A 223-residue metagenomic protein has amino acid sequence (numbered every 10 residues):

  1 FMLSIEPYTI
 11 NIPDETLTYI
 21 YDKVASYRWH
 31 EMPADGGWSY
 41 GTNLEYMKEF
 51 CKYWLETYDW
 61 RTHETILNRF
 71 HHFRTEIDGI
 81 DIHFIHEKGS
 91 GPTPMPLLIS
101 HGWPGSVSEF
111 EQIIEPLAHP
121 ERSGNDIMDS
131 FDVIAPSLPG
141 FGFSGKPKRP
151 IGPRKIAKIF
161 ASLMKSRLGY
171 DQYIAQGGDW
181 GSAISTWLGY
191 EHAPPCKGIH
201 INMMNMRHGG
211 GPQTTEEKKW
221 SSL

Functional and structural regions predicted by a protein language model:
F1-M2, L223: Accessible peptide chain termini
M2, H30-D35: Zn2+-dependent metallopeptidase catalytic domains
S4-W29: Mature N-terminal segment immediately following signal peptide/propeptide cleavage in secreted/periplasmic
Y8, S26-W29, E45-L223: Catalytic cores of eukaryotic secretory-pathway lumenal/extracellular enzymes that build and remodel glycoconjugates
I12-E15, T42, I151: Short coil/turn linker and secondary-structure boundary residues
D35-L44: Coupling/switch/interface segments within P-loop NTPase motor domains and analogous charged loops in nucleic-acid
